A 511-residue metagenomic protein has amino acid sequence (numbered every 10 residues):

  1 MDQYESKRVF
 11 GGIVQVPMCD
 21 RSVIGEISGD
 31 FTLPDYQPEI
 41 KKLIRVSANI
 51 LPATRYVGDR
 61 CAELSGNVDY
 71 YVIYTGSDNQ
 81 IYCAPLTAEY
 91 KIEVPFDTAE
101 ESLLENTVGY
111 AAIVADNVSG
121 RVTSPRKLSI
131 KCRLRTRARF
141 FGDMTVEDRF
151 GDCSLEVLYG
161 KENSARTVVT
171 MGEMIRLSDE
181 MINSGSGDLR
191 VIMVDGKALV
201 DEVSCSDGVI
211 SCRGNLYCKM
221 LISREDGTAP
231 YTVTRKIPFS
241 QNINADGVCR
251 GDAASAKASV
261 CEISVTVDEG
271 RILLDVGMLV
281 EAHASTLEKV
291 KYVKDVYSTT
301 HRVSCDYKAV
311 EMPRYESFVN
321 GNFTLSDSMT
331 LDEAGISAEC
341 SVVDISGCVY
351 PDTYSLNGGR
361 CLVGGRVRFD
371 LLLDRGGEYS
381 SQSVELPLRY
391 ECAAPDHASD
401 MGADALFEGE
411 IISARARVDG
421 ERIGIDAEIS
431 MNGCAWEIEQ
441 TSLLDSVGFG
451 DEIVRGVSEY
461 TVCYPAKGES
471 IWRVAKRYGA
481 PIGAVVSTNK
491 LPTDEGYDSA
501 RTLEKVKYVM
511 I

Functional and structural regions predicted by a protein language model:
D2-F449, R455-V457: Membrane-lipid interaction segments
L444-Y464, T502-I511: Surface-exposed, interaction-prone regions with an acidic/low-complexity signature
P465, S470-T488: Short alpha-helical segments in extracytoplasmic peptidoglycan/chitin-binding modules and envelope-associated proteins
A480-I511: Extracellular LysM carbohydrate-binding repeats and other cell-envelope/extracellular binding modules
